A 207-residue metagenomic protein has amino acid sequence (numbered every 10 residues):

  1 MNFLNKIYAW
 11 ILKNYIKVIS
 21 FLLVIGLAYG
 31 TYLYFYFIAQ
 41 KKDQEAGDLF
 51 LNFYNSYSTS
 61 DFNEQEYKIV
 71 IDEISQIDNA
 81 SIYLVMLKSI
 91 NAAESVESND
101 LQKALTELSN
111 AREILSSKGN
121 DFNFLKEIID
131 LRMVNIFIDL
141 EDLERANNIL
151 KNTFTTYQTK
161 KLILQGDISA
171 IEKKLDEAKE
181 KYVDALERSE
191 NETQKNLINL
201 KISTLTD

Functional and structural regions predicted by a protein language model:
M1-L27: N-terminal positive-inside, membrane-proximal cytosolic segments immediately preceding the first
A9, I38-Q40, D72-S81, N110-D121 (+2 more regions): Solenoid-like repeat scaffolds
L22-Y29, Y57-D72, N99-N110, N135-R145 (+1 more regions): Helix-turn-helix repeat elements of alpha-solenoid scaffolds
K42-E45, N79-L84, N120-L125, Y157-K160 (+3 more regions): Structural signature of alpha-solenoid helical repeat junctions
L51, M86-I90, L125-R132, K160-L164 (+2 more regions): "A position-specific structural signal for the A-helix of alpha-solenoid helical repeats
S89-T156: Alpha-helical adaptor scaffolds
E144-D207: Extracytoplasmic/periplasmic C-terminal soluble domains
